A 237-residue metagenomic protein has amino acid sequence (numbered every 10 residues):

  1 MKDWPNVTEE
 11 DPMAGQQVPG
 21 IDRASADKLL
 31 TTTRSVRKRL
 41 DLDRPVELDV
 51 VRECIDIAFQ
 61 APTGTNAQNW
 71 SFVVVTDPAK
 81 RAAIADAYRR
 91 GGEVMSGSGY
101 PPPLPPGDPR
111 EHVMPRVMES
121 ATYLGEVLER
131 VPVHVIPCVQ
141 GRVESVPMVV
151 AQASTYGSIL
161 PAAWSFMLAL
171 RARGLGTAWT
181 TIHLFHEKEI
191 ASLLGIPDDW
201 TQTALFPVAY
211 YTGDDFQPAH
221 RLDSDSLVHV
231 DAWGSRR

Functional and structural regions predicted by a protein language model:
M1-E53, I57, T76, A83-D86 (+2 more regions): N-terminal accessory segments that position/regulate proteins before the catalytic core
K2-D22, T32, T201-R237: C-terminal helix-cap and adjacent tail motif
K2-N6, V74-S158: Glycine/small-residue-rich phosphate/adenosyl-binding loop
D56-A58, V133-S192: Small-aliphatic-rich amphipathic alpha-helix that forms the alpha element of a beta-alpha
I57-F59, M118-T122, I190-L193, G213-D215: Glycine-rich, charged/polar anion/phosphate-binding loops that engage phosphate groups from diverse ligands
A61-A67: Glycine-rich phosphate/pyrophosphate-binding beta-alpha loops
N69-W70, V131-H134, Q202-T203: Short, surface-exposed beta-edge/turn micro-motifs
E93-G107, L194-P218: A glycine-rich helix N-cap at a beta->alpha junction
